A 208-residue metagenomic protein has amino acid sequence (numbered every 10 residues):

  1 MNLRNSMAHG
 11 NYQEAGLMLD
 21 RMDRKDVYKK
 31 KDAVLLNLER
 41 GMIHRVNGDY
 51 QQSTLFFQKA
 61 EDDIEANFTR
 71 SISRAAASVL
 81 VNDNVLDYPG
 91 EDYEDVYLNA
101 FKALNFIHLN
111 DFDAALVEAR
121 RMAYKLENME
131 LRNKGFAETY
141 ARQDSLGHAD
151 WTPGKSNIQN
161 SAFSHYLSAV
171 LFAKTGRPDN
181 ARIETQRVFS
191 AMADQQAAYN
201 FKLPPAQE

Functional and structural regions predicted by a protein language model:
N5-S6, L36, I43-H44, N105 (+1 more regions): Residue-level signature for tetratricopeptide repeat
Y12-Q13, Y50, F112, P178: TPR-repeat structural position
M18-D20, Y50, F57, I64 (+3 more regions): Inward-facing hydrophobic residues that define packing positions of alpha-helical scaffold repeats
V27-A33, I64-A75, L126-A137, F189-E208: Boundary/linker segments of alpha-helical solenoid repeat arrays
K29-D32, D92-Y93, T152, N157-Q159: Residue signature of alpha-solenoid helical repeat architecture, marking inter-repeat boundaries and helix-start
